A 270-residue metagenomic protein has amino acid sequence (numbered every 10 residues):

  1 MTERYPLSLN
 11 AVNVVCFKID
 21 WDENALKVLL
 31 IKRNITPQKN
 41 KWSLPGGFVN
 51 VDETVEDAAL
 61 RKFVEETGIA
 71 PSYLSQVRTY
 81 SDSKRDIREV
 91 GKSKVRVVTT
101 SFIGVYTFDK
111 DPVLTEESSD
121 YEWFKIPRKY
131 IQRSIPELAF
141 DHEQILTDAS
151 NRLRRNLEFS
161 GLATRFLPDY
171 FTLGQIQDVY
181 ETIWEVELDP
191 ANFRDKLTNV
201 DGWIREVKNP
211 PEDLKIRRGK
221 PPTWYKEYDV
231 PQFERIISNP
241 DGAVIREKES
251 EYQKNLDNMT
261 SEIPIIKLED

Functional and structural regions predicted by a protein language model:
M1, I19-I31, D52, E56-L60 (+5 more regions): Core subunits and conserved enzymes of cellular information-processing and envelope-translocation systems across
T2-S43: N-terminal strand-loop-strand
E3, S8-N10, K27, D57-L60 (+6 more regions): Active-site segment of metal-dependent pyrophosphate-handling enzymes, primarily the Nudix hydrolase catalytic core
L44-D52, R165-F166: Short histidine-centered catalytic/ligand-binding loop motif
S101-V105, P112-L157, F166-G174, V179 (+4 more regions): NUDIX/MutT-family hydrolases
V179-E187: Short helix-coil junctions and helix-kink-helix linkers
G202-E251: Charged low-complexity interaction tracts in eukaryotic proteins
